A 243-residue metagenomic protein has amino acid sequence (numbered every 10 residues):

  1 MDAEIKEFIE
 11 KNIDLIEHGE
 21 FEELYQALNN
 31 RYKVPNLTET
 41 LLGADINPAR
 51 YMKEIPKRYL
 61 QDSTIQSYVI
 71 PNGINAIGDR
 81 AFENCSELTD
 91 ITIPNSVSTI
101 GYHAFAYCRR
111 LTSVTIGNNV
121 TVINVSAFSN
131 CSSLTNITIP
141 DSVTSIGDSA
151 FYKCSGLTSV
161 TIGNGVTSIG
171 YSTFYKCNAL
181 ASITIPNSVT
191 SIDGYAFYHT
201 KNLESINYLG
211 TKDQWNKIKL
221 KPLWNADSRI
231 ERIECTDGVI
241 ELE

Functional and structural regions predicted by a protein language model:
M1, I9, Q26-N30, V34-E54 (+8 more regions): Structural signature of tandem-repeat unit edges
I13-E22: Charged, low-complexity interaction regions
H18, Y68, H103, D193 (+1 more regions): Histidine (H) residue identity feature
K219-L223: A structural signal for leucine-rich repeat
